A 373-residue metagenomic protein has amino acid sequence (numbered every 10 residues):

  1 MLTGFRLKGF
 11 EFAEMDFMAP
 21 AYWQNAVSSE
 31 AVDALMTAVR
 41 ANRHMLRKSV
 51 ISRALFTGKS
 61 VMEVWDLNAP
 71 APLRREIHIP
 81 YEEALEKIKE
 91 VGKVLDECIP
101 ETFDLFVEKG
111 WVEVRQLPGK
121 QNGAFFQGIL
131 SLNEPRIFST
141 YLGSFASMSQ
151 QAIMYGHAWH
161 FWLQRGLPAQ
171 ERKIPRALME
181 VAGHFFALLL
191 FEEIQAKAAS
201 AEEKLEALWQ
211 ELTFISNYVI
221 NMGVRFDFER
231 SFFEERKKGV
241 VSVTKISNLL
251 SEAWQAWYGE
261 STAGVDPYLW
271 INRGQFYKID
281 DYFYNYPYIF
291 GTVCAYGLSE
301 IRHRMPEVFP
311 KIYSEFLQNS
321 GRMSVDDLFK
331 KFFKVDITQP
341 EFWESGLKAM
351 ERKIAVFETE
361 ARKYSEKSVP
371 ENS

Functional and structural regions predicted by a protein language model:
M1-R136: Contiguous, non-catalytic segments that form substrate-binding/exosite surfaces or channel walls
G4-L7, V50-W65, E101-V107, L167-I174 (+3 more regions): Short, glycine/acidic-rich hinge or "gate" loops at secondary-structure transitions that mediate conformational
G4-R6, F12-F17, Y22-V27, L55 (+4 more regions): C-terminal, non-catalytic "cap/extension" segments appended to globular domains
G9, L142-R165, E180-L188, F228 (+1 more regions): Active-site recognition of the HExxH zinc-binding catalytic motif
A19-D33, D66-I77, L132-F145, F161-I174 (+3 more regions): Glycine- and acidic
A26-E30, S52-R53, L95-C98, W162-Q170 (+3 more regions): Inter-helical turn/loop segments and adjacent helix faces that build the functional surface of alpha-helical bundle
D33-R47, E86, V181-H184, N248-E252 (+3 more regions): Generic structural signal for well-ordered, non-transmembrane alpha-helical segments in soluble/cytosolic regions
I174-E203, Q210-T213, N217, G291: Post-HExxH zinc-binding segment in Zn-dependent metallohydrolases
